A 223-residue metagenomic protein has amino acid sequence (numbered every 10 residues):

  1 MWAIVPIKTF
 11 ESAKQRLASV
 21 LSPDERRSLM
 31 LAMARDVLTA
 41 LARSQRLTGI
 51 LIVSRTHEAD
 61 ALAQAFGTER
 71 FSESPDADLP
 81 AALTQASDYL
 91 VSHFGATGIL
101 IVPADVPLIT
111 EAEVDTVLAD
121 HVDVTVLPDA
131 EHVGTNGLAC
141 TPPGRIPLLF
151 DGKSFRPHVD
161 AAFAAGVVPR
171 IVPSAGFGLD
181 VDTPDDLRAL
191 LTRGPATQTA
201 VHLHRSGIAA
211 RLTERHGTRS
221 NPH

Functional and structural regions predicted by a protein language model:
M1-L17: N-terminal nucleotide-binding beta1-loop-alpha1 segment
M30-L47: A short, N-terminal amphipathic alpha-helix
Q45-E69: Acidic donor-binding segment of Leloir-type glycosyltransferases
Q64-G98: Short phosphate-binding loop-to-helix
P103-P107: The conserved acidic donor/metal-binding loop of glycosyltransferases
I109-H132: Conserved donor-nucleotide/metal-binding helix-loop-beta segment in metal-dependent transferases, i.e., the alpha-helix
C140-A162: Short, glycine-/small-residue-rich phosphate/pyrophosphate-handling segment
A161-H223: Conserved alpha/beta core of the MobA/IspD/sugar-nucleotide pyrophosphorylase nucleotidyltransferase superfamily
